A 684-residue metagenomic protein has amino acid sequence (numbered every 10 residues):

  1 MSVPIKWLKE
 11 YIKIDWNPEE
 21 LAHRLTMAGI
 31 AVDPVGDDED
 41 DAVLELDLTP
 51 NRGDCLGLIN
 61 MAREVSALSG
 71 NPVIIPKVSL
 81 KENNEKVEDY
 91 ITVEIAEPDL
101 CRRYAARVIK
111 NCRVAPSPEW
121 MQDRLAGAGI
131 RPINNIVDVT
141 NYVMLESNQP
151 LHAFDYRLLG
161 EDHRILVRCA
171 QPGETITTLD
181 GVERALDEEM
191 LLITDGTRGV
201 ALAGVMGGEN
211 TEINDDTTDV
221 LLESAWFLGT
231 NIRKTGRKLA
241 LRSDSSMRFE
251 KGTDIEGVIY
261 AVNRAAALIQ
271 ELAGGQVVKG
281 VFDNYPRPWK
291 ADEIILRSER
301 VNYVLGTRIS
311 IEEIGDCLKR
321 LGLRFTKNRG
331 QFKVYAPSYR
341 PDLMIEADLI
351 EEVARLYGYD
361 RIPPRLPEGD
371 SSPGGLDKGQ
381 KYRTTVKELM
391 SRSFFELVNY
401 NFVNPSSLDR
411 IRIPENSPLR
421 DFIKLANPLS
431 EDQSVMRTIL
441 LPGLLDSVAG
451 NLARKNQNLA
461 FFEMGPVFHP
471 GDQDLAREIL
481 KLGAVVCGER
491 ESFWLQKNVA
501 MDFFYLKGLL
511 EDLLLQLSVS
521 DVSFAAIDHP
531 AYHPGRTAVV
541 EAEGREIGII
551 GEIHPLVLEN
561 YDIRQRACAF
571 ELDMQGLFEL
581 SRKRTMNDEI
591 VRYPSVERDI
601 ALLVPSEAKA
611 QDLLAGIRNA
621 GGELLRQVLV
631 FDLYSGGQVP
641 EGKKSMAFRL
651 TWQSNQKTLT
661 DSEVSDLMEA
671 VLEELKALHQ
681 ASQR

Functional and structural regions predicted by a protein language model:
M1-G379, D573: RNA/tRNA-interacting regions in translation and RNA-turnover enzymes
S2-I5, E19-H23, R320-L323, N399 (+3 more regions): A carboxyl-terminal module marker
L8, A265, V301, A484 (+3 more regions): Residue-level signal for inorganic ion chemistry
M27, V43, N60, E64 (+6 more regions): Extended, well-folded interaction surfaces typified by the phenylalanyl-tRNA synthetase beta subunit core
I74, V200, Q270, G274-G280 (+4 more regions): Acidic/polar loop patches that form or flank catalytic/metal-binding clefts of enzymes that bind anionic ligands
E88-T92, D292-I294, P373-T384, P414 (+2 more regions): Short, low-order "capping/linker" segments at domain edges
I91-E94, I176-D180, D187, A203-N210 (+12 more regions): Glycine-rich, charged/polar anion/phosphate-binding loops that engage phosphate groups from diverse ligands
K110, A126-P132, M247-D254, P373 (+3 more regions): Short histidine-centered catalytic/ligand-binding loop motif
